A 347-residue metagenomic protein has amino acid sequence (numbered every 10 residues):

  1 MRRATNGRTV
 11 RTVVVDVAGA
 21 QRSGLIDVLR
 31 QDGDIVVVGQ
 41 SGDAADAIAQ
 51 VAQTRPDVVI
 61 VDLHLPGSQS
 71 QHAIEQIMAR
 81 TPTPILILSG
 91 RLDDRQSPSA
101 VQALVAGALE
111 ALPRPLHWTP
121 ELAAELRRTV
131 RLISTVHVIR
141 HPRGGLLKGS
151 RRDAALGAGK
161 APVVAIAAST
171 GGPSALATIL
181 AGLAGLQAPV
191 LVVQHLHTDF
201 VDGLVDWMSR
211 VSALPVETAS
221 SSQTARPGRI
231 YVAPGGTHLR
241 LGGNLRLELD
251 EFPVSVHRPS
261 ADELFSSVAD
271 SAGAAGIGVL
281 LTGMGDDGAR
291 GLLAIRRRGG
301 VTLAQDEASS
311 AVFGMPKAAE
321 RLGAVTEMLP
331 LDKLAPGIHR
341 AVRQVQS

Functional and structural regions predicted by a protein language model:
M1-V36, Q40-S347: Conserved acid/base catalytic micro-environments in cytosolic active-site loops
